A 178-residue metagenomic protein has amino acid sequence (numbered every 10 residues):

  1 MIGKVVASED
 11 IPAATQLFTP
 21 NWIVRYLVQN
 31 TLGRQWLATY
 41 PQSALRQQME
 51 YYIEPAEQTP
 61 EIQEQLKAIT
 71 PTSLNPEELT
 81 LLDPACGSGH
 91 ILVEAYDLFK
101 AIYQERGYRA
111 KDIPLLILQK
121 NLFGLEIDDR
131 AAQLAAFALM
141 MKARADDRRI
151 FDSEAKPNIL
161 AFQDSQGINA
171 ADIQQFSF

Functional and structural regions predicted by a protein language model:
M1-I2, D97: Short, small-residue-rich loop/turn micro-motifs
I2-A14: Short glycine/proline-rich turn/loop motifs
A13-F178: SAM-dependent methyltransferase catalytic region
